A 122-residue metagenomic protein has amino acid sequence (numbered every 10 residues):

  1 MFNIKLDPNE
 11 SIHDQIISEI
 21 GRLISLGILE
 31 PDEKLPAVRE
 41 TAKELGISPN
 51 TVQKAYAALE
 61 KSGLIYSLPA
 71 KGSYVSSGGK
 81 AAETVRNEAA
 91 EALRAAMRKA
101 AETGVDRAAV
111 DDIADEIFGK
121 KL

Functional and structural regions predicted by a protein language model:
M1-K34, E40, T84-L122: Extreme N-terminal segment that seeds HTH/winged-HTH DNA-binding domains in transcriptional regulators
I20, Y56-A57: Short, hydrophobic-biased segments on the C-terminal half of alpha helices that form "recognition helices"
K34-L45, L59: A short alpha-helical element within helix-turn-helix/winged-helix DNA-binding domains across DNA-binding proteins
L35, S67-V75, G79: Short, Lys/Arg-rich nucleic-acid/phosphate-binding segment
